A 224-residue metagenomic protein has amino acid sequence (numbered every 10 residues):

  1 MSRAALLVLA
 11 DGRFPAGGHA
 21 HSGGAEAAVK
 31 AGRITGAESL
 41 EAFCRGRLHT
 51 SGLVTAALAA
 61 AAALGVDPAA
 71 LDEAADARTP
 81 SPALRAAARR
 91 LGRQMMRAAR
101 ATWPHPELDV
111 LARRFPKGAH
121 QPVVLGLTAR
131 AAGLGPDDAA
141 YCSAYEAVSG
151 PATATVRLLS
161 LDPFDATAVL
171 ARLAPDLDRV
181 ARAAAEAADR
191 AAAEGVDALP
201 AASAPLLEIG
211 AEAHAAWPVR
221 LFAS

Functional and structural regions predicted by a protein language model:
S2, L6-A69: Glycine/small-residue-rich interface belts in oligomeric ring/scaffold proteins and their assembly partners
A4, R33, A37-A42, A131 (+1 more regions): C-terminal auxiliary extensions adjacent to catalytic cores
L6-P15, A42-H49, A77-L84, V110-P116 (+2 more regions): A short glycine/serine-rich beta->alpha loop
P15-G23, T35-S39, T50-A57, A86 (+6 more regions): Conserved active-site and cofactor/substrate-binding residues in soluble primary-metabolism enzymes
A25-E26, G126, T153: Short glycine-/small-residue-rich flexible loop motifs, especially phosphate/cofactor-binding loops
A27-G32, R47, S51, A62-V66 (+5 more regions): Generic structural signal for hydrophobic core residues of well-folded globular domains
A56, A61-L134: Internal, conserved structured core segments that host functional sites
